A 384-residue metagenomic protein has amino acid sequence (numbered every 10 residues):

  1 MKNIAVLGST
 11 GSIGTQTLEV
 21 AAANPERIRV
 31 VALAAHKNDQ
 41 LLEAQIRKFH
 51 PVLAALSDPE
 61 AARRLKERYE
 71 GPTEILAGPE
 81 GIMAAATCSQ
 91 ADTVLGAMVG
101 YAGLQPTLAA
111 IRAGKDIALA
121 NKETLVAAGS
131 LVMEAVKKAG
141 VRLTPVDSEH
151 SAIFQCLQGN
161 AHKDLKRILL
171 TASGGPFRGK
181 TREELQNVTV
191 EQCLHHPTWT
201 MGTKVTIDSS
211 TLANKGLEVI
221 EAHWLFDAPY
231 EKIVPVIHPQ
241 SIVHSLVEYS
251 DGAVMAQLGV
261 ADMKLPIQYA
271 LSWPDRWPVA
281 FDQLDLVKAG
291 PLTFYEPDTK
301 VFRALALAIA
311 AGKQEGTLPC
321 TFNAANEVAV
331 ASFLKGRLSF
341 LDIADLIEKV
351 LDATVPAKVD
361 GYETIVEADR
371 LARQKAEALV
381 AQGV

Functional and structural regions predicted by a protein language model:
M1-V384: Catalytic, metal-anchored helix/loop core of enzyme active sites in primary metabolism
